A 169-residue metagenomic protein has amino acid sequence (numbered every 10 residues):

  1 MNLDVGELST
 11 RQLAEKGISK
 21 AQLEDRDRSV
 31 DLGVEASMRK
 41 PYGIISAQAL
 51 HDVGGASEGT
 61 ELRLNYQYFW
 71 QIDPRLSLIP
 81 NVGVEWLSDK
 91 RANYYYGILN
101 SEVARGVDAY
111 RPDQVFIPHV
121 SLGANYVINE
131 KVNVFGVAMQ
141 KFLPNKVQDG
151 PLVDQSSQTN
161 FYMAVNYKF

Functional and structural regions predicted by a protein language model:
M1-N65, Q71-I79, D89-P112, V153: Outer-membrane pore/translocation modules
V30, T60, F116-P118, Q140 (+1 more regions): Transmembrane beta-barrel architecture of outer-membrane proteins
S37-Y42, W70-P74, W86-S88, Y126-E130 (+2 more regions): Outer-membrane beta-barrel strand-turn architecture
L62, L78, P118, V132 (+1 more regions): Hydrophobic core residues within well-ordered beta-strands of beta-rich domains
Y66, S156-F169: Outer-membrane beta-barrel "beta-signal"
I98-K146: Glycine/small-residue-rich hydrophobic helix-like segments
Q148-S156: Short, flexible active-site recognition loops that position polar ligands and cofactors
